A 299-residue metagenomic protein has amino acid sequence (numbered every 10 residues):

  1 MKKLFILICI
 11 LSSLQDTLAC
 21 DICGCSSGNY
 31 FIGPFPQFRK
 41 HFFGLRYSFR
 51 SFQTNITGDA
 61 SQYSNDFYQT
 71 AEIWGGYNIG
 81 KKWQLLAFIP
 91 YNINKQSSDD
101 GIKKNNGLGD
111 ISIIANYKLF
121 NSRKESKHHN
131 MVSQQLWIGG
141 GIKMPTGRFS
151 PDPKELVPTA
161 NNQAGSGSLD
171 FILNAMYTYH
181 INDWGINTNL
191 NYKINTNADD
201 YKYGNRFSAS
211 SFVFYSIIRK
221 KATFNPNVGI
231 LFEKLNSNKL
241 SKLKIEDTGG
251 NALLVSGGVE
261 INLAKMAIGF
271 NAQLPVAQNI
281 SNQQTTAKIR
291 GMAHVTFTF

Functional and structural regions predicted by a protein language model:
D16-T54, R123-Q135: Outer-membrane beta-barrel biogenesis signature
G33-P34, L45-Y47, I73-Y77, A87 (+8 more regions): Residues on the lipid-exposed face of transmembrane beta-strands in outer-membrane beta-barrel proteins
R39, F67-A71, N106-I113, Q134 (+5 more regions): Residues that define the transmembrane beta-barrel architecture of outer-membrane proteins
H41, K82-L85, S122-E125, D183-I186 (+2 more regions): Repeated loop/turn-to-beta-strand initiation elements of outer-membrane beta-barrel proteins
Y47-Q53, I89-K95, L119, I142-R148 (+7 more regions): Transmembrane beta-strands of outer-membrane beta-barrel pores
S48-T70, K154: Surface-exposed strand-loop-strand hairpins of Gram-negative outer-membrane beta-barrel proteins
T54, Y201-Y203, F207-F299: Outer membrane beta-barrel transmembrane domains
S97-N191, Y201-K202: Outer-membrane pore/translocation modules
